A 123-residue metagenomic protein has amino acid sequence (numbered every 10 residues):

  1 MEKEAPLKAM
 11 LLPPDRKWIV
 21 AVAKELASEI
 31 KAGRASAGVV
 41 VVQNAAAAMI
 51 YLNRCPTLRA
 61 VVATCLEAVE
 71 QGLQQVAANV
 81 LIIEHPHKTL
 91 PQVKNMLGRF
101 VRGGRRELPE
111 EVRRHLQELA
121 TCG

Functional and structural regions predicted by a protein language model:
M1-E2: Redox- and metal-dependent alpha/beta enzyme cores, enriched for Fe-S-associated oxidoreductases and cofactor-handling
A5-R34: Active-site rim loops that border cofactor/substrate pockets in soluble metabolic enzymes
M10-P14, L66-G123: C-terminal binding/interaction regions
I19, A45-A46, L66-V69: Short acidic loop-to-helix transition motifs that present clustered carboxylates
K24-S28, A47, A68: A generic local structural motif
K31-R34, M49-T57, Q71-V76: Alpha-helix C-terminal capping segments
V40-A63: Compact, glycine-rich, soluble single-domain proteins
